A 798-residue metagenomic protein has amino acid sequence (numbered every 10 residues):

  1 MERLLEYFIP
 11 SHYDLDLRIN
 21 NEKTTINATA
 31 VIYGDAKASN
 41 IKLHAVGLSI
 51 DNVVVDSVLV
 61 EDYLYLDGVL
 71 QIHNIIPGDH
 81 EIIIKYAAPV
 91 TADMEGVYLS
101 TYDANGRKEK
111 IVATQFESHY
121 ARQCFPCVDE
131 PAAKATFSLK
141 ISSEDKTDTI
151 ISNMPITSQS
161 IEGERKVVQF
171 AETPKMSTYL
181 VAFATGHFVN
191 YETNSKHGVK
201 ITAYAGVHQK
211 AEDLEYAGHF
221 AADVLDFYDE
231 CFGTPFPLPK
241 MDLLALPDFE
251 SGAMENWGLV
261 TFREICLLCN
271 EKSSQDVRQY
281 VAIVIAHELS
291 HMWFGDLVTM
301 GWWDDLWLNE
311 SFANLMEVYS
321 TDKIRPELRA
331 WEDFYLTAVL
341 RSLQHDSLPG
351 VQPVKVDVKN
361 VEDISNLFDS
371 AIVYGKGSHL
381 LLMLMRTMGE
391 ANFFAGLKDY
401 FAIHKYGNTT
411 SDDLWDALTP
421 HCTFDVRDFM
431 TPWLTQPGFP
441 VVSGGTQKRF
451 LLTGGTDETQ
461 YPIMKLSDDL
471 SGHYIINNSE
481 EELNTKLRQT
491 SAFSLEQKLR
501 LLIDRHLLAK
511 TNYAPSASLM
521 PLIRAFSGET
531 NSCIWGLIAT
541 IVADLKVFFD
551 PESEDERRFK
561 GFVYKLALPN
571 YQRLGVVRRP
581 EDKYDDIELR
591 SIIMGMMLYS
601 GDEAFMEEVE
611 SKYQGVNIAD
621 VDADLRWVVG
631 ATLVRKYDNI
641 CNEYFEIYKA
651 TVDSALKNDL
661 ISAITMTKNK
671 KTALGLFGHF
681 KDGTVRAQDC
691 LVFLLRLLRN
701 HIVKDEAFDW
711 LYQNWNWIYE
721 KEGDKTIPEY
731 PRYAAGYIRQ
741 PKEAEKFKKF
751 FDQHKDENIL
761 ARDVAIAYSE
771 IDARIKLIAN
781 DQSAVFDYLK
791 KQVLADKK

Functional and structural regions predicted by a protein language model:
M1-N27, Y98-S100, N105-A113, P131 (+1 more regions): N-terminal, polar/Ser/Thr-rich
A30, F170, A203-G444, D544 (+4 more regions): Hydrophobic alpha-helical and helix-loop surface patches within well-folded domains that function as non-catalytic
V31-G47, S138-E144: Surface-exposed beta-strand/loop patches in extracellular or lumenal glycoproteins
V46-A104, D129, E162, D457: A surface-exposed beta-strand-loop module
S49-V54, F393, V426-R427, P432 (+1 more regions): Beta-strand-rich binding/interaction modules
V58-I76, A113-R122, E264-V284: Aromatic/His-enriched, Gly/Pro-containing loop or helix-boundary segments that lie immediately adjacent to catalytic
K85-E192, Y216, L495-L501: Extended, low-hydrophobicity, Ser/Thr/Pro/Gly-biased non-transmembrane segments
V339-L340, S370, K376-G377, Q447-K798: Long, ordered, helix-rich scaffold segments
